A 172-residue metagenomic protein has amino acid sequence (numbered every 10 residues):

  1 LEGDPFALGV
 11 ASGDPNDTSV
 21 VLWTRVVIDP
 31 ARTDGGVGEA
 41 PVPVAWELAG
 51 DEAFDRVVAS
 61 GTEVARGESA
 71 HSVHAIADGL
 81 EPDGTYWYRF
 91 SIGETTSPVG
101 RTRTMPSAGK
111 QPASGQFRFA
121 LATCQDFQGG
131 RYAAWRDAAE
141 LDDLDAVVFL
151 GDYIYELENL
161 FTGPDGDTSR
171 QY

Functional and structural regions predicted by a protein language model:
L1-Y172: Divalent metal-dependent phosphoesterase catalytic cores across multiple superfamilies
